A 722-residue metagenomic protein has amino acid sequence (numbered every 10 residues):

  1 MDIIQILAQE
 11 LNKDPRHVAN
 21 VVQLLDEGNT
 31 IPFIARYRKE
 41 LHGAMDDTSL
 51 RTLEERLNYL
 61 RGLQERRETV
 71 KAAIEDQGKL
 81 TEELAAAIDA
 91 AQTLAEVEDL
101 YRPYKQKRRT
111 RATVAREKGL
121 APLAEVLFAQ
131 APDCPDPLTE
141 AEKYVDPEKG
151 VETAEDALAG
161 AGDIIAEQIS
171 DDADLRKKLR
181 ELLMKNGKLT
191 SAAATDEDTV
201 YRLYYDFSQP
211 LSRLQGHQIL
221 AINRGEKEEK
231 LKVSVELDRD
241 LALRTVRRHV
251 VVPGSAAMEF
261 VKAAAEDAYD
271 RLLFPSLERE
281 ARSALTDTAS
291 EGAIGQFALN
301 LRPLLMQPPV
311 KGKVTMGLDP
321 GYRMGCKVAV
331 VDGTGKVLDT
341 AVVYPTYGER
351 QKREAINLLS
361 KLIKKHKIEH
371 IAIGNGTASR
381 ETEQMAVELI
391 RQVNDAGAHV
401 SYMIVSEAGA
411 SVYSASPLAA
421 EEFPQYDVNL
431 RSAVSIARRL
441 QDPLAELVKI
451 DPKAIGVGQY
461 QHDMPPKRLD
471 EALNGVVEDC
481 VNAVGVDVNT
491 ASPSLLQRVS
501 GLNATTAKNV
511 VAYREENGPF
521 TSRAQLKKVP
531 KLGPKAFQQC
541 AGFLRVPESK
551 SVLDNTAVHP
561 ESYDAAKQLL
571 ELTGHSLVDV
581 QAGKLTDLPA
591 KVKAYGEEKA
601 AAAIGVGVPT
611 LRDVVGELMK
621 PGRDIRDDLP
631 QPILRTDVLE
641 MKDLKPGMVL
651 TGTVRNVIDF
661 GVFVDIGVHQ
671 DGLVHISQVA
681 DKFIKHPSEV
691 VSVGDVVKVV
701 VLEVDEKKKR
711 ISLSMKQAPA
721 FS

Functional and structural regions predicted by a protein language model:
I3, E55, R61-K79, D89 (+7 more regions): Long, highly charged, low-complexity intrinsically disordered interaction regions that mediate electrostatic DNA/RNA
D14-P15, E27-G28, L94, L120 (+18 more regions): Short flexible coil/turn linkers enriched for glycine and charged/polar residues that connect secondary-structure
Y37-K39, F128, D238, P320 (+11 more regions): Short, ordered loop/turn segments at secondary-structure junctions
S49-T52, Y59, L63-G317, G321-Y426 (+1 more regions): Duplex nucleic acid-engaging cores and interfaces of nucleic-acid transaction enzymes
A73, A87, E98-Y101, G225-D238 (+4 more regions): Structured, non-catalytic alpha/beta "coupling" segments that mediate domain-domain communication and provide generic
E181-K188, L318-Y322, G376-A378, I404-V412 (+5 more regions): A glycine-rich phosphate-binding loop feature that marks nucleotide/adenosyl-phosphate handling sites
G312-G317, K327, E383-M385, S522-Q525 (+3 more regions): Short beta-alpha junctions and helix-cap segments that line functional grooves
V546-K550, D554-S722: Single-stranded RNA-binding regions, centering on S1/OB-family and related RNA-binding modules
